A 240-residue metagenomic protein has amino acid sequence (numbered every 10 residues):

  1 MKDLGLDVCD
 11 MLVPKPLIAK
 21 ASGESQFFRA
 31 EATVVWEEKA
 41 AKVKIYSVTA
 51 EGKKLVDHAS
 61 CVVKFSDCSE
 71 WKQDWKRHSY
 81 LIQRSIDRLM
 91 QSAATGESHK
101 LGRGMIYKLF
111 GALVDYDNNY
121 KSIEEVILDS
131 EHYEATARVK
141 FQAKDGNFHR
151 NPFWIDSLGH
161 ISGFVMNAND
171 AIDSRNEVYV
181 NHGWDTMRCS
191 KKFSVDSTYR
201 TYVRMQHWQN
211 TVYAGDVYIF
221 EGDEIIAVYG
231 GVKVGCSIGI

Functional and structural regions predicted by a protein language model:
M1-I240: Acyl-thioester-processing domains in fatty-acid/polyketide/NRPS systems
